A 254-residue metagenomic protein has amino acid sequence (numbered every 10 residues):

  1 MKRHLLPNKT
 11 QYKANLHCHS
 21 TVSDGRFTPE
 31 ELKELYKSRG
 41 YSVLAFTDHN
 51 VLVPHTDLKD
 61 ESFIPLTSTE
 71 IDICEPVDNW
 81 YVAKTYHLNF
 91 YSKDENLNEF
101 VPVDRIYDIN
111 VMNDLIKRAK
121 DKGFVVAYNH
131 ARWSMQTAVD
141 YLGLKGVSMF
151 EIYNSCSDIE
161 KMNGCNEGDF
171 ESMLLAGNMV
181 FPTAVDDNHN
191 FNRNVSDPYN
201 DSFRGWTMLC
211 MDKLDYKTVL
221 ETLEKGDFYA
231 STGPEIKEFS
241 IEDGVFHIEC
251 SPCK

Functional and structural regions predicted by a protein language model:
M1-Q11, V180, N188-K254: C-terminal functional module detector
K2-N129, Q136-A138, G143-K145, E151-F170 (+2 more regions): A metal-dependent hydrolase metal-coordination microenvironment
H17-C18, R132, D201, G205: Generic, low-specificity signal for short hydrophobic/alpha-helical stretches with a mild N-terminal bias, encompassing
